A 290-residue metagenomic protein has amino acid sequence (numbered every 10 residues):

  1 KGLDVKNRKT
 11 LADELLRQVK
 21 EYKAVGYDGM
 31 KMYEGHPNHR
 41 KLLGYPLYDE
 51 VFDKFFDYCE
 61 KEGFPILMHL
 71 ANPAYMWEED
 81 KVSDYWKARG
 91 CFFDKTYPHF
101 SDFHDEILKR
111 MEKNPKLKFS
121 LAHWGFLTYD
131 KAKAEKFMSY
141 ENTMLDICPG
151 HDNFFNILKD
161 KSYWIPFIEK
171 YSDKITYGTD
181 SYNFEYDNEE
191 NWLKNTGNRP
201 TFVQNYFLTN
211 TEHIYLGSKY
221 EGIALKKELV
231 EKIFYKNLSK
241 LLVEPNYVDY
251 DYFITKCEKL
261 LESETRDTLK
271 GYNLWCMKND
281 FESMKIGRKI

Functional and structural regions predicted by a protein language model:
K1-R89, T96, M144, P149-H151: Active-site gating/metal-coordination segments in enzymes
L15, Y48-F52, F103-H104, Y129-D130 (+1 more regions): Amphipathic coiled-coil/heptad-repeat helices and related helical stalk/stem segments that mediate oligomerization
R17-Y27, D57-K61, L108-N114, A134-E141 (+1 more regions): Acidic (Asp/Glu)-rich catalytic clusters
Q18, V51, F55, E106-R110 (+1 more regions): Alpha-helical packing segments of well-folded alpha/beta enzyme cores
S83-F93, G197-T201, N205: Intrinsically disordered, low-complexity Ser/Thr- and acidic-rich flexible linkers and loops, especially at boundaries
G90, K113-F119: Short, surface-exposed connector motifs at secondary-structure boundaries
G90-Y97, H104-L108: Histidine- and aromatic-rich ligand-binding microenvironments
D102, K109, K118-S120, W124-I290: H/E-rich (His + Asp/Glu) clusters that bind or coordinate divalent metals
